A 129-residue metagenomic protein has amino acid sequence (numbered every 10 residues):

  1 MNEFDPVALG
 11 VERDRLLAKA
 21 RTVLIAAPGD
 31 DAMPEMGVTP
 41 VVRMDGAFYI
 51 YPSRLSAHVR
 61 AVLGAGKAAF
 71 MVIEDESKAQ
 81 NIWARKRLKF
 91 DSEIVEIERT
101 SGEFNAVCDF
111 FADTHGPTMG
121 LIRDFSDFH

Functional and structural regions predicted by a protein language model:
M1-H129: Binding-site signature for planar aromatic cofactors or substrates
